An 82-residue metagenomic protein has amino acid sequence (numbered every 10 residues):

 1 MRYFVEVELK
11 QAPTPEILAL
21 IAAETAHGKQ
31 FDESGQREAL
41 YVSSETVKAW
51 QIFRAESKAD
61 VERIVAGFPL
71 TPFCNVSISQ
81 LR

Functional and structural regions predicted by a protein language model:
M1-R82: Conserved, structured core segments of small domains
